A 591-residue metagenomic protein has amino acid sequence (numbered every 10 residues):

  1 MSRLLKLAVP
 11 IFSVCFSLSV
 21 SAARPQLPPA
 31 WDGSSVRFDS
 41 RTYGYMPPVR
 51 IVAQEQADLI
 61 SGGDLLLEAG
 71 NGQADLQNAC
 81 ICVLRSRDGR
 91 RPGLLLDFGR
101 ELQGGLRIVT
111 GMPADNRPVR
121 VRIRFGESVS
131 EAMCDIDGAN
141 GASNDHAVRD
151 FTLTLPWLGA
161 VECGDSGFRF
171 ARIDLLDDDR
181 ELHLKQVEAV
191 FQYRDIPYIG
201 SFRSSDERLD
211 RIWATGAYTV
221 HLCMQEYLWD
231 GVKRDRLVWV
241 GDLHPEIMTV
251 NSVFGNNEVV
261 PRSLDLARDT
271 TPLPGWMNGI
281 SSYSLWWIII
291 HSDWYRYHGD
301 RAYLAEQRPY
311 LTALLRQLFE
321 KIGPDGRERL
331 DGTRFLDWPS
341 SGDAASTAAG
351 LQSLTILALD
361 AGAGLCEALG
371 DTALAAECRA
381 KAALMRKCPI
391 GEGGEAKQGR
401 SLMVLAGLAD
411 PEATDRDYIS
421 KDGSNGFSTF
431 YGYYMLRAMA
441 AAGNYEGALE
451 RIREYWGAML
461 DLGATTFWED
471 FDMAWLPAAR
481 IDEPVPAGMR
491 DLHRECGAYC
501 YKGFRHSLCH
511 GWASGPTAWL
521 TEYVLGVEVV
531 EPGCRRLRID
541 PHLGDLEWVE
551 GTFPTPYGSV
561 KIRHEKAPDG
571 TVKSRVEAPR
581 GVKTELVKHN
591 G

Functional and structural regions predicted by a protein language model:
M1-K6: Positively charged n-region of N-terminal signal peptides that target proteins for export
A8-S19: Bacterial N-terminal signal peptides
A23-E226, D242, E258-V260, A302 (+1 more regions): Extracellular/oxidizing-compartment recognition motifs
L27, W31, R50, E55-D64 (+4 more regions): Non-catalytic C-terminal accessory modules of carbohydrate-active enzymes
F170, E181-T215, H221-L222, Y227-N251 (+10 more regions): Active-site acid/base region of carbohydrate-active enzymes
G275, R296, R334-T347, R416-S424 (+5 more regions): Short beta-alpha connecting loops at secondary-structure transitions that line or flank enzyme active sites
I390-G393, D417-F427, E454-D461: Solenoid-like repeat scaffolds
